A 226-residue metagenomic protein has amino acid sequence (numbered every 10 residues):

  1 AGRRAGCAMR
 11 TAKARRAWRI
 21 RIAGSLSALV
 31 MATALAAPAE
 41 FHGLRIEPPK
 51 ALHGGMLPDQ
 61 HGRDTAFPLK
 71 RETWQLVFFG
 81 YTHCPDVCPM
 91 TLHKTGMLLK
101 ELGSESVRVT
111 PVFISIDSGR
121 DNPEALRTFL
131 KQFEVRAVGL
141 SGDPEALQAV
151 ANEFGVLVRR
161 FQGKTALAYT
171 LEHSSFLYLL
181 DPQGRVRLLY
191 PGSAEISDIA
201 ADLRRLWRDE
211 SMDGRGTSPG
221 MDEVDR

Functional and structural regions predicted by a protein language model:
R21-T33: Bacterial N-terminal signal peptides
A34-G54: N-proximal helix/coil linker or "cap" segments that precede and/or mark the start of modular domains
G55-Q75: A short beta-strand-turn-helix
P68-T91, T95: Short active-site neighborhood of thiol/selenol oxidoreductases, capturing the structured segment around
L76-V77, P111, L177: Hydrophobic beta-strand anchors of alpha/beta hydrolase catalytic cores
M90-V150: Structural microenvironment flanking redox-active thiols in thiol-disulfide oxidoreductases
A146-D202: Thiol/disulfide oxidoreductase modules built on the thioredoxin-like
